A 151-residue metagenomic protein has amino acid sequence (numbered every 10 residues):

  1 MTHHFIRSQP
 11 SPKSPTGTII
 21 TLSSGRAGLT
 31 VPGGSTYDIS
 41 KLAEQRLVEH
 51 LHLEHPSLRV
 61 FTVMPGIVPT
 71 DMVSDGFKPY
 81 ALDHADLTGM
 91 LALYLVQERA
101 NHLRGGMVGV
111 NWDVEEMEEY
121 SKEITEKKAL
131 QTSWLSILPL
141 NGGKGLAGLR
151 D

Functional and structural regions predicted by a protein language model:
T2-I6, V48, G89-A92: Short-chain dehydrogenase/reductase
I6-P56, M64-V68, S74: Catalytic loop of short-chain dehydrogenase/reductase
T30, D71-M72, N111, E118: Activation segment
R59: Residues at the starts of beta-strands that form the adenosine-phosphate
T62, K78-D151: C-terminal helical subdomain
